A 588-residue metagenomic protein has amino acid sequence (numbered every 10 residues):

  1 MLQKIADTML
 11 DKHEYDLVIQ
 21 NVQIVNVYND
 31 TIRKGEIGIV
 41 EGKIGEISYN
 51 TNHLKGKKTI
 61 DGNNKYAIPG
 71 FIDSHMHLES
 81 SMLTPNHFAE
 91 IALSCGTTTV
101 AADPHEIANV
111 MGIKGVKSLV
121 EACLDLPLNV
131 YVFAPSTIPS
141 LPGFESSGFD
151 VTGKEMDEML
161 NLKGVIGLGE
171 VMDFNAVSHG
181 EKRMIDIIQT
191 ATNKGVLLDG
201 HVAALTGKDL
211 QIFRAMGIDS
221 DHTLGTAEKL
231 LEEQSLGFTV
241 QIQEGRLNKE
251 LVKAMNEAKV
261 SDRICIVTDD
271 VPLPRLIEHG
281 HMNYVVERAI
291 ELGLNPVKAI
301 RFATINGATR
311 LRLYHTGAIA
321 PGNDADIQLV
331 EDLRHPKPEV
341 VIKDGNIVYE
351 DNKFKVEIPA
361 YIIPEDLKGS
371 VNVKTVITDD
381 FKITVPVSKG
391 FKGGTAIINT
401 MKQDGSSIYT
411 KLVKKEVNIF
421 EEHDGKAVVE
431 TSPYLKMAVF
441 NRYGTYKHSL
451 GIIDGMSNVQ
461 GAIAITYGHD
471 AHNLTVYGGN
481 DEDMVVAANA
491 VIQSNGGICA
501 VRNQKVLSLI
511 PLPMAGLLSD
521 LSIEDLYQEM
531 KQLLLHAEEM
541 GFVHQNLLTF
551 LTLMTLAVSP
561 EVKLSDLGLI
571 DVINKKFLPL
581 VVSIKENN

Functional and structural regions predicted by a protein language model:
M1-G35, V40, G45, L93 (+2 more regions): Active-site microenvironment of metallo-dependent hydrolases
I5-T8, A89-L197, V506-P511: Divalent-metal coordination cores built from histidine and acidic residues
V18, G70-I72, I266, Y477: Residue-level marker for buried hydrophobic side chains located in beta-strands that build the well-ordered beta-sheet
V22, G42, N64, H75 (+9 more regions): Divalent metal-coordination and catalytic microenvironments
T51-D125, E482: Metal-associated gating/positioning segment near the N- to mid-region
H77-S81, H105-I107, P135-S140, V171-F174 (+4 more regions): Active-site beta-loop-alpha junctions enriched in small/polar residues
M111-G115, L141-S147, H179-R183, D209-F213 (+8 more regions): Short acidic, glycine/serine/threonine-rich loops at helix termini
D150-E170, A176-I266, I277-E291, N295-K298 (+1 more regions): Histidine/acidic residue-rich metal-binding segments in metalloenzymes
